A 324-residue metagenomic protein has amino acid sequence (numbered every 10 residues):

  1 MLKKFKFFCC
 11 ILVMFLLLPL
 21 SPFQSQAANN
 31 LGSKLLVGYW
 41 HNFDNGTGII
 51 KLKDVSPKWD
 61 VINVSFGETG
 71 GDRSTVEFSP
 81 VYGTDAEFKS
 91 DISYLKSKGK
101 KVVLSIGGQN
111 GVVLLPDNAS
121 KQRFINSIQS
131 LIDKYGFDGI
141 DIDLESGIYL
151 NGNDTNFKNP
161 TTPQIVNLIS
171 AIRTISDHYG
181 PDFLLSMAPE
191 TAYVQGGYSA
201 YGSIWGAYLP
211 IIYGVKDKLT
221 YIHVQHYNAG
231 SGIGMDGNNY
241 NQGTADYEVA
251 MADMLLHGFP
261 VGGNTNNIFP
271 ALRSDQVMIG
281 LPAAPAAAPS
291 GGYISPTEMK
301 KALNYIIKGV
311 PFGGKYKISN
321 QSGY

Functional and structural regions predicted by a protein language model:
M1-C10: Bacterial N-terminal signal peptides that target proteins for export
L17-S25: C-terminal segment of classical bacterial N-terminal signal peptides
A28-A250, M254, G262, L272-K300 (+1 more regions): Chitinase-like catalytic core of GlcNAc-active glycosidases
T265-A271, G313-I318: Short helix/loop segment immediately N-terminal to the Walker
K308-P311: Extended serine/threonine-enriched, polar tracts that run as long, contiguous segments within proteins
